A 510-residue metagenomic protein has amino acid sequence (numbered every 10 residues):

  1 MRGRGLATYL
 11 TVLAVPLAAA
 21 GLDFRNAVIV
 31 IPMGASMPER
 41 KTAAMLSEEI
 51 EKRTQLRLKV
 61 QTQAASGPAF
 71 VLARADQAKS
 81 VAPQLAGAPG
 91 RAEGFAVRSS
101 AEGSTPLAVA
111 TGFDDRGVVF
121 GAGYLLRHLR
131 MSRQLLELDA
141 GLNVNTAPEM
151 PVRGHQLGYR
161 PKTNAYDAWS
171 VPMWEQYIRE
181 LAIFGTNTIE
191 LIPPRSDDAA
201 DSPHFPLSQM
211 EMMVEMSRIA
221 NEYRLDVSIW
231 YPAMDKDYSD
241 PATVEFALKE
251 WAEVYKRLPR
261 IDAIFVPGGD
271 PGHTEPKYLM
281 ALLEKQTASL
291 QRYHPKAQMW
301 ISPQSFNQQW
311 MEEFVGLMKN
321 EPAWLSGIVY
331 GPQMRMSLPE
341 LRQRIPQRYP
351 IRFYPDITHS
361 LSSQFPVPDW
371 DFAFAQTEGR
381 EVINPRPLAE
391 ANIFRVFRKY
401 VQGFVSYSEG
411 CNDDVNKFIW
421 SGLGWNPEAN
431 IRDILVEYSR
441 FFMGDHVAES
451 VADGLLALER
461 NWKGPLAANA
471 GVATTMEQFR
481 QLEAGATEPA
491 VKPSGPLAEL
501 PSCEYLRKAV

Functional and structural regions predicted by a protein language model:
M1-L10: Bacterial N-terminal signal peptides that target proteins for export
V12-A20: Hydrophobic h-region of N-terminal signal peptides that target proteins for export in Gram-negative bacteria
A19-M150: Contiguous, structured surface segment used for ligand recognition
L58, S132-Q134, N187, A199 (+4 more regions): Catalytic-core regions of glycoside hydrolase
N143-Y166, S228-D235: N-terminal small/glycine-rich loop or linker at the start of catalytic domains across soluble metabolic enzymes
G158-P172, K236-V244, V382: Active-site mouth loops of central-metabolism enzymes
W169-P194: Catalytic domains of carbohydrate-active enzymes, especially glycoside hydrolases
S408-I419, E428-V510: C-terminal non-catalytic alpha-helical accessory regions
